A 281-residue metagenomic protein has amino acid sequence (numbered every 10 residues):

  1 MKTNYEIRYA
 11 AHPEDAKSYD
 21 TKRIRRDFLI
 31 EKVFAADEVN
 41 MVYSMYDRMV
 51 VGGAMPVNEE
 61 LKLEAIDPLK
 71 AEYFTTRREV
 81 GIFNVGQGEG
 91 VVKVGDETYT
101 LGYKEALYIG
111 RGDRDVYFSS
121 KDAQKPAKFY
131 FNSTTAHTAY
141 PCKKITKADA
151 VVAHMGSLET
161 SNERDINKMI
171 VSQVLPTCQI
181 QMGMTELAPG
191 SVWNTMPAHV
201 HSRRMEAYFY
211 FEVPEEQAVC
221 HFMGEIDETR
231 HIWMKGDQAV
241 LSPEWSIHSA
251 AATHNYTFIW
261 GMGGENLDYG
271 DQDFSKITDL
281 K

Functional and structural regions predicted by a protein language model:
M1-F74, E79-V80, V85, D279-L280: Hydrophobic, proline/glycine-rich low-complexity stretches
D37-L69, E163-E206: A short glycine-rich, His/Asp/Glu-containing loop-to-beta-strand
F74-G90, E186-P189, H201-D227, W233 (+1 more regions): Short, conserved beta-strand element in jelly-roll/cupin
G86-K125, Y130-T135: Acidic, low-complexity central loop/insert segments
G95, Y140-I145, I180-Q181, V192-A198 (+1 more regions): A short secondary-structure junction signal
L101-K121, W233-H254, G263: Conserved metal-binding segment of the jelly-roll/cupin
D122-D165, I259-K281: Double-stranded beta-helix
H221-D227, I232, V240-E244, A250-K281: Active-site pocket scaffolds in enzymes
